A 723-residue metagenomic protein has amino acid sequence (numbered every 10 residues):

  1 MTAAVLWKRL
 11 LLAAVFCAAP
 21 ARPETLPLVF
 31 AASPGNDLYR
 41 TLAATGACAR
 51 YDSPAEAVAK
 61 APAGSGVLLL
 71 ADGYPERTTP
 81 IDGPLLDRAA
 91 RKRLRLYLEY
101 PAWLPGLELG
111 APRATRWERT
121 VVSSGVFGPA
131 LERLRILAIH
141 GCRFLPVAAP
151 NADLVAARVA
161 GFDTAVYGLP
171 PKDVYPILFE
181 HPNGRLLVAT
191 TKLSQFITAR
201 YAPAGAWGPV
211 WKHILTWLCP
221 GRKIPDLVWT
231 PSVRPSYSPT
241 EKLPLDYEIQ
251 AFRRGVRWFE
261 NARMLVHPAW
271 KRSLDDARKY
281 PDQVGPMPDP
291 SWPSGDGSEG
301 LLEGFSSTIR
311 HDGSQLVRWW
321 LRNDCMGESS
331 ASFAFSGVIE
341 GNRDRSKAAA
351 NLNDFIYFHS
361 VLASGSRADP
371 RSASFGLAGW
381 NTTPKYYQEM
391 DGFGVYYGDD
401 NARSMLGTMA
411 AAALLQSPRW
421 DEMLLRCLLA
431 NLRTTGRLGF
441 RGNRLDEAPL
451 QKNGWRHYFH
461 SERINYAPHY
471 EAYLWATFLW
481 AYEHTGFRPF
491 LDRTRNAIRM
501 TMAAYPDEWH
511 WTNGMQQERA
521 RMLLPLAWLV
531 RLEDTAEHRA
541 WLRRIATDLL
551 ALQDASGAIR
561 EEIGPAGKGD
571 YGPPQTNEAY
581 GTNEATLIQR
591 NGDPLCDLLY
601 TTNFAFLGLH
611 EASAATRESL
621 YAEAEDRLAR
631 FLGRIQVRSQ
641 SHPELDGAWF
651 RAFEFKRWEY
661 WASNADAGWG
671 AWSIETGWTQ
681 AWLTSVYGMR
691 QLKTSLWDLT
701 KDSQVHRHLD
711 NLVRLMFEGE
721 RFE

Functional and structural regions predicted by a protein language model:
T25-P27, D37, L69, Y97 (+1 more regions): Extracellular ligand-binding/catalytic regions of CAZymes and related secreted enzymes and adhesion modules
L26-E108: Helical hinge/lid and interdomain linker segments adjacent to catalytic or ligand-binding clefts that mediate domain
R95-P170: An acidic, glycine-rich "communication" segment
A206, P244-A262, H267, R272-Y280 (+6 more regions): Extended, well-ordered alpha-helical scaffold segments
K223-C325, K347-D391, L425-R426, A430-N453 (+6 more regions): Low-complexity, Ser/Thr/Pro/Gly-enriched N-terminal "stalk/linker" regions
R234-L243, G327-R343, R403-R419, A472-R488 (+5 more regions): Well-ordered alpha-helical scaffold segments within catalytic/enzyme domains
I309-M326, V338, T383-R403, G454-E471 (+4 more regions): Solvent-exposed loop and edge beta-strand segments that line ligand/cofactor-binding and catalytic clefts
E562, G567, G572-N577, E625-E723: CBM-like carbohydrate-recognition segments
